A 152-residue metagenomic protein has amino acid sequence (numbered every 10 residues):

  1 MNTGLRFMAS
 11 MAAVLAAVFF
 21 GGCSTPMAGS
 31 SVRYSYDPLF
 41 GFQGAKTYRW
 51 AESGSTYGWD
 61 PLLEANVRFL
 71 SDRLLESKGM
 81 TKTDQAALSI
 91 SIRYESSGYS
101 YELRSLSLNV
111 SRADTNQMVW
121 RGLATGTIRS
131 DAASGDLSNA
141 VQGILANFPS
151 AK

Functional and structural regions predicted by a protein language model:
M1-A12: Bacterial N-terminal signal peptides that target proteins for export
F7, G21-R73: A structural "domain/chain start" motif
S10-G21: Bacterial N-terminal signal peptides
S24-F40, R112, Q117-V119, T125-K152: C-terminal/domain-edge helix-coil "capping" segments
T47-A51, S89-R93, S105-S111, V119-L123: Soluble periplasmic/extracytoplasmic beta-strand elements of cell-envelope proteins
E52-L63, K78-M80, A124-D131: Second-shell loop/turn segments in exported
D60-R68, Y101-R104, R129-S138: Solvent-exposed, acidic/flexible segments
T83-Y99: Acidic helix-start/capping segments at beta-turn-to-alpha-helix junctions
